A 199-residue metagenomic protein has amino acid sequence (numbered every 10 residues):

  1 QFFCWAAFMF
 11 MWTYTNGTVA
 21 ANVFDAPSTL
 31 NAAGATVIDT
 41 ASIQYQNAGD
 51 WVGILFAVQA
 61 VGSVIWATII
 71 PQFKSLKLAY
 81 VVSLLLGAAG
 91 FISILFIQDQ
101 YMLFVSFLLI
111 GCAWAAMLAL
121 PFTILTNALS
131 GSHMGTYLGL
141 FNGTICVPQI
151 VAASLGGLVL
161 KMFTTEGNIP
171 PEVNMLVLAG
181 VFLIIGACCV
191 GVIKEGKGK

Functional and structural regions predicted by a protein language model:
D25-A60, P171-V177: Loop-to-transmembrane helix entry
V64-L76, L160: Helix-to-loop junctions at the C-terminal end of transmembrane segments in multipass secondary transporters
L86-Q98: C-terminal ends and interior cores of transmembrane alpha-helices in multi-pass membrane transporters/permeases
M102-M117: Hydrophobic core of transmembrane alpha-helices in multi-pass small-molecule transporters, especially MFS/SLC-type
A116-S130: Intracellular juxtamembrane helix-capping segments at the cytosolic ends of symmetry-related transmembrane helices
L129-F141: Loop-to-transmembrane helix entry/capping segments in MFS-fold secondary transporters and related SLC/MFSD carriers
L158-F182: A membrane-interface helix-boundary motif in multi-pass transporters
V177-K199: Multi-pass alpha-helical transporter architecture, strongest for 12-TM Major Facilitator/SLC carriers used
